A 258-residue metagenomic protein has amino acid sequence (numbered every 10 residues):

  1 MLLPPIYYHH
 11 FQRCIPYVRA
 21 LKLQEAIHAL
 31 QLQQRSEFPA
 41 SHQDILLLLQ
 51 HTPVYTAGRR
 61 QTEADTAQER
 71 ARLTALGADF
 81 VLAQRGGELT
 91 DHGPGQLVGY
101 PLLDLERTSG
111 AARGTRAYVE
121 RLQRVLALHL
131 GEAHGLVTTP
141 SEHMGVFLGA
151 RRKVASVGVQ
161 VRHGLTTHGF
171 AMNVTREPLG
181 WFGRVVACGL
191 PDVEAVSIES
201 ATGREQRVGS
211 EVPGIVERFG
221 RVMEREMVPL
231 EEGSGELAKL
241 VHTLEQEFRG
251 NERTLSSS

Functional and structural regions predicted by a protein language model:
M1-V154, E205, K239-S258: N-terminal lobe of the biotin/lipoate ligase/transferase fold
R13, V159, S200: Active-site donor-binding loop signature of nucleotide-sugar glycosyltransferases
Y55-T56, G164, L179-W181: Short, acidic Gly/Pro/Ser/Thr-rich loop/turn segments
Y100-L102, G158, A171-N173: Residue-level recognition of well-ordered beta-strand positions that form the cores of beta-sheet-rich folds across
K153-V161: Glycine-rich, charged/polar anion/phosphate-binding loops that engage phosphate groups from diverse ligands
H163-R176: Conserved phosphate/anionic-ligand binding catalytic regions in large, soluble enzymes, centered on
L179-S258: C-terminal accessory segment of soluble enzyme catalytic cores
